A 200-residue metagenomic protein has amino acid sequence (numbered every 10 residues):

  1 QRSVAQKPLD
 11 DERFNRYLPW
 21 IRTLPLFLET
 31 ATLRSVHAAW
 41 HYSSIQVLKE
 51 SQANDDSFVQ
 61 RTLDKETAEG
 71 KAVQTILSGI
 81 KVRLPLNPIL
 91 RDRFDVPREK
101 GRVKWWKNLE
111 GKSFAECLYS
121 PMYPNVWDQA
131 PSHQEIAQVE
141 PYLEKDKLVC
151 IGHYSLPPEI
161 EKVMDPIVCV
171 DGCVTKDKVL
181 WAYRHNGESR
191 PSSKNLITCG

Functional and structural regions predicted by a protein language model:
Q1-P85: Active-site neighborhood of divalent metal-dependent phosphoester bond hydrolases
R2-P8, P157, S193-G200: Hydrophobic N-terminal alpha-helices or hydrophobic patches in metabolic proteins across all domains of life
L28, H41-S43, S155-I160, T175-V179: Active-site environment of divalent metal-dependent phosphoester hydrolases
L28-T30, V163, H185: Generic beta-strand structural signal
L33-W40, V149-I151, C169-V170: Short hydrophobic-aromatic micro-motifs
G70-P158: Alpha/beta-hydrolase fold catalytic core
K145-C150, V163-V168, V179: A short pocket-lining beta-strand/turn micro-motif at the edge of beta-sheets
I167-G200: Binuclear metal-dependent phosphoesterase catalytic core
